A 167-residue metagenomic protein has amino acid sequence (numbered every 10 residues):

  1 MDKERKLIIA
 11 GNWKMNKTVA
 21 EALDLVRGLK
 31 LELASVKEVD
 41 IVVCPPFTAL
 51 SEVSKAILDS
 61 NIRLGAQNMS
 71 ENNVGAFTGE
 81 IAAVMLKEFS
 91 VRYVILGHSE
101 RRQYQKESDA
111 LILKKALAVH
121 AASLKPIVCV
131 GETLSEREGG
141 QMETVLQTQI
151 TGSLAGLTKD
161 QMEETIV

Functional and structural regions predicted by a protein language model:
M1-V167: Active-site loop-to-helix "anion-binding N-cap" substructures in soluble metabolic enzymes
